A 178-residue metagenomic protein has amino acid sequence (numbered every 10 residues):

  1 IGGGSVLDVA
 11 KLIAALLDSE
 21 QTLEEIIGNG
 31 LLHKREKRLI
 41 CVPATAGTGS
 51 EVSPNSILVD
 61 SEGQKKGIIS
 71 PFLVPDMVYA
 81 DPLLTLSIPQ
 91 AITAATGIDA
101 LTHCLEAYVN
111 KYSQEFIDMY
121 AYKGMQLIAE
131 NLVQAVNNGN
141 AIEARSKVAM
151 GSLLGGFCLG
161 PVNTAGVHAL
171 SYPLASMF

Functional and structural regions predicted by a protein language model:
I1, I40, L154-C158: Short glycine-rich or small-residue beta-strand-to-loop segments that form or flank ligand, phosphate, metal/Fe-S
I1-Q21, H33, V133-R145: N-terminal small/polar loop signature for handling phosphorylated ligands or for N-terminal nucleophile
G3, V42, A80, V167 (+1 more regions): Single, functionally critical "micro-switch" positions that shape active/binding sites and transmembrane helices
S5-L12, G49-V52, A165-V167: Short glycine/serine/threonine-rich phosphate/pyrophosphate-binding segments that cradle anionic phosphate groups
D18-S113: A glycine/threonine-rich phosphate-anchoring loop and its flanking beta-alpha core in nucleotide/phosphate-binding
A107-F178: Active-site segments that bind and position negatively charged phosphate/pyrophosphate groups
